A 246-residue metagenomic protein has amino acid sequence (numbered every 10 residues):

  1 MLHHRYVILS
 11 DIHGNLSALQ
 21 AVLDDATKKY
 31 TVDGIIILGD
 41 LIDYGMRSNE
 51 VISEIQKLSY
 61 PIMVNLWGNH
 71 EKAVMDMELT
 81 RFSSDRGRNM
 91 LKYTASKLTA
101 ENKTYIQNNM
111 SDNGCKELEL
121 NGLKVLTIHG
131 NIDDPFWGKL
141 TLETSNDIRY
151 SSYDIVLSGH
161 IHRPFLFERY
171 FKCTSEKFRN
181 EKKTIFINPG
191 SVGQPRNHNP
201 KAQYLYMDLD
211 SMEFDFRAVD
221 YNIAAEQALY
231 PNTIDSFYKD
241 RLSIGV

Functional and structural regions predicted by a protein language model:
M1-V7, E117-L126, N180-I185: Beta-strand-turn-beta hairpins that frame and shape the catalytic cleft of phosphate-ester-processing enzymes
L2-H4, F82-N89, G122-S151, F171: Active-site-proximal segments of metal-dependent phosphoesterases and phosphodiesterases across multiple
L2-L9, G14-N102: Core catalytic region of metal-dependent phosphoesterases/phosphodiesterases, especially metallo-beta-lactamase-like
L9-S10, I35-G39, V64-N69, I128 (+2 more regions): Active-site neighborhood of phospho(di)ester-bond hydrolases with catalytic His/Asp-centered motifs
H13-A18, D43-M46, H70-M75, D133-P135 (+2 more regions): Active-site environment of divalent metal-dependent phosphoester hydrolases
T94-N109, C115-L118: Ligand-binding beta-strand-loop-alpha-helix segment within the catalytic cores of soluble metabolic enzymes
T141-S175, T184-F186: Anionic-ligand binding region
R169-V246: Acidic, His/Gly-rich catalytic cores of divalent-metal-dependent hydrolytic chemistry
